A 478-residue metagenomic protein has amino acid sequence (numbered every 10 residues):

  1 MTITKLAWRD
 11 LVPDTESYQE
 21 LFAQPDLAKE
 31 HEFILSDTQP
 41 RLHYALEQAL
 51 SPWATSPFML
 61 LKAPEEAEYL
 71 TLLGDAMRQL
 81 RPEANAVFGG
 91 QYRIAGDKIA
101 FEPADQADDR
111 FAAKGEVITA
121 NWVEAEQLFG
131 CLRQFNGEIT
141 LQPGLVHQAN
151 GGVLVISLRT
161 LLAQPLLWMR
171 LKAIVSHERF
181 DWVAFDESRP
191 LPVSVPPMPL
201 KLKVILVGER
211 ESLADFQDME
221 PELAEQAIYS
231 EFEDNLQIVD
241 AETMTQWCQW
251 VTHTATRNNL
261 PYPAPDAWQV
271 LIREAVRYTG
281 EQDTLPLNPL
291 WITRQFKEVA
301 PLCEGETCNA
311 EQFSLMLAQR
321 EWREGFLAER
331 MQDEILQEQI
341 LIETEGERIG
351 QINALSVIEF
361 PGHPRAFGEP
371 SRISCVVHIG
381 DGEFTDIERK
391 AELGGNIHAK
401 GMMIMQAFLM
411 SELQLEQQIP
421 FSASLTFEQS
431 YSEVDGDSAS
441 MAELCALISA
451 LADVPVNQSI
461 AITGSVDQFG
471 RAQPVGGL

Functional and structural regions predicted by a protein language model:
M1-Q217, I228-D240, C248-P370, F384-G394: Conserved ASCE/P-loop NTPase catalytic core
E220-Q226: Flexible glycine/proline-rich, aromatic-decorated loop/lid segments
I358-L478: Terminal-proximal interaction/regulatory segments of ATP-powered molecular machines
